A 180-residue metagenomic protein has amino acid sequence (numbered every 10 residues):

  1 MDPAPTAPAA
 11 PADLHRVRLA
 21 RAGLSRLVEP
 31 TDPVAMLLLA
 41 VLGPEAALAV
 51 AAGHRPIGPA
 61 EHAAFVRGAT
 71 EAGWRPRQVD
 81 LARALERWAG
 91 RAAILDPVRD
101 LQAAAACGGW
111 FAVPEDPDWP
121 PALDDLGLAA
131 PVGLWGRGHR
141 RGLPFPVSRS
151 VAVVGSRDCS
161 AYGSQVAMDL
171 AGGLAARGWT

Functional and structural regions predicted by a protein language model:
M1-M168: Short, positively charged patches
A171, A175, T180: Phosphate/pyrophosphate-binding betaalpha-module
